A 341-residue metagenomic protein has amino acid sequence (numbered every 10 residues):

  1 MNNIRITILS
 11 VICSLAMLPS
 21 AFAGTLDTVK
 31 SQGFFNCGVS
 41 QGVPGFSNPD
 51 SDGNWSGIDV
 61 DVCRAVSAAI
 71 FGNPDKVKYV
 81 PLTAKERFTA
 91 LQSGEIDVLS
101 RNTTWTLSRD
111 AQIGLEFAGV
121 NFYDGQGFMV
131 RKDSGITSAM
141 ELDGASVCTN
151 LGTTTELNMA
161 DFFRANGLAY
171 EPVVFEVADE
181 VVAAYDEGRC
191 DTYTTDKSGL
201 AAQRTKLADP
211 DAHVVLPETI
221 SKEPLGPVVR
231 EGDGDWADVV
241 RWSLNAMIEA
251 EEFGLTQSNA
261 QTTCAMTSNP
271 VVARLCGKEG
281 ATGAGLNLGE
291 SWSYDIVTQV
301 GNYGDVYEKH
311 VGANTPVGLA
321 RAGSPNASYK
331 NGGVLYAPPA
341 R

Functional and structural regions predicted by a protein language model:
T7-S20: Bacterial N-terminal signal peptides
T28-S100, T282-A284, L288, S293 (+3 more regions): Extracytoplasmic small-molecule ligand-binding "clamshell" domains of the periplasmic binding protein/Venus flytrap
K30-S31, S67-G72, Q92-I96, T104 (+7 more regions): Sec-exported extracytoplasmic/periplasmic mature domains
N36-G45, W55-I70, T104, D124-E180: Bilobed "Venus flytrap"/periplasmic-binding protein-like clamshell domains and structurally analogous long
D61-R64, A68-I70, D133-I136, M140 (+5 more regions): Extended ligand-binding regions for polar small-molecule ligands
R64, A68, G72, K76-E141 (+3 more regions): Acidic, polar ligand-binding/catalytic clefts
G280-R341: C-terminal functional modules
